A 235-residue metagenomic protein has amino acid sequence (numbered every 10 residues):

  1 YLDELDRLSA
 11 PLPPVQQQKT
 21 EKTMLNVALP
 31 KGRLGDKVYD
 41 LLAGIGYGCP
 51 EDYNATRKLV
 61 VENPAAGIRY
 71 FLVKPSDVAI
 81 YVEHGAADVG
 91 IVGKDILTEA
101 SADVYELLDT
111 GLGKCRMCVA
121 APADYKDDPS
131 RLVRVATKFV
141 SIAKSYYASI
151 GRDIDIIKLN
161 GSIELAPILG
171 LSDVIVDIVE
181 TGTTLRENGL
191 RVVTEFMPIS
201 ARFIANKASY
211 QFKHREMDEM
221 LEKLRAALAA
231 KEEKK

Functional and structural regions predicted by a protein language model:
Y1-K235: Domain-level signature for soluble enzymes in the chorismate/prephenate branch of the shikimate pathway
